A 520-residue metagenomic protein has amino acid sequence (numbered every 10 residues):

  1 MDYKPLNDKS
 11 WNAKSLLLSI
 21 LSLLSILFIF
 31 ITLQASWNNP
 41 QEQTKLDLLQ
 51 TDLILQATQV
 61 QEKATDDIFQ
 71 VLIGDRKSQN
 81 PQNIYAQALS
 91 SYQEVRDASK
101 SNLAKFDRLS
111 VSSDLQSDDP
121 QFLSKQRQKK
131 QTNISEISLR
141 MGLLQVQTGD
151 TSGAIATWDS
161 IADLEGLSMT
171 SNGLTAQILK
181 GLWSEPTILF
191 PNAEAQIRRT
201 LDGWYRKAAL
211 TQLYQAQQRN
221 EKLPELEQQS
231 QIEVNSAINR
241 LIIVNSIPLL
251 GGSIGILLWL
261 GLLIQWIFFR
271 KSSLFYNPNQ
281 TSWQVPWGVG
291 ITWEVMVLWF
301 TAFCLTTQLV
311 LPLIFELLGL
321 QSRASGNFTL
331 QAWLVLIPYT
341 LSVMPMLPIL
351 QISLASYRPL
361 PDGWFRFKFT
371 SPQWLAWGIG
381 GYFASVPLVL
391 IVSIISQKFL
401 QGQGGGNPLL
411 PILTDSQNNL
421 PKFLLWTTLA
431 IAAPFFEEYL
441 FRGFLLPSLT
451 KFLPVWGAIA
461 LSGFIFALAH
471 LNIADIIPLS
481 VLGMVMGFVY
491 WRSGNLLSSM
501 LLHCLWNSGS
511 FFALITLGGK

Functional and structural regions predicted by a protein language model:
M1-R358, L514-K520: N-terminal, membrane-interfacial amphipathic/helix-forming hydrophobic leader that caps and precedes the first
V297, L336, L375-I379, F423-T427 (+3 more regions): Hydrophobic alpha-helical transmembrane segments
T306, V310, I314, L318 (+10 more regions): Alpha-helical membrane-inserting segments
L311-Y339, S353-A432, K520: Juxtamembrane helix-loop-helix connectors linking adjacent transmembrane helices in multi-pass membrane enzymes
L420-K422, F435-L445, L461-L468: Short juxtamembrane and helix-loop transition motifs at transmembrane-helix boundaries in membrane proteins
I431, L445-L453, L468-I473: Short, amphipathic, aromatic/basic-enriched membrane-interface segments that mark the entry/exit of transmembrane
Y439-A458, W491-N495: Membrane-interface helix/loop boundary segments of multi-pass membrane proteins
W456-K520: Functionally important transmembrane alpha-helices
